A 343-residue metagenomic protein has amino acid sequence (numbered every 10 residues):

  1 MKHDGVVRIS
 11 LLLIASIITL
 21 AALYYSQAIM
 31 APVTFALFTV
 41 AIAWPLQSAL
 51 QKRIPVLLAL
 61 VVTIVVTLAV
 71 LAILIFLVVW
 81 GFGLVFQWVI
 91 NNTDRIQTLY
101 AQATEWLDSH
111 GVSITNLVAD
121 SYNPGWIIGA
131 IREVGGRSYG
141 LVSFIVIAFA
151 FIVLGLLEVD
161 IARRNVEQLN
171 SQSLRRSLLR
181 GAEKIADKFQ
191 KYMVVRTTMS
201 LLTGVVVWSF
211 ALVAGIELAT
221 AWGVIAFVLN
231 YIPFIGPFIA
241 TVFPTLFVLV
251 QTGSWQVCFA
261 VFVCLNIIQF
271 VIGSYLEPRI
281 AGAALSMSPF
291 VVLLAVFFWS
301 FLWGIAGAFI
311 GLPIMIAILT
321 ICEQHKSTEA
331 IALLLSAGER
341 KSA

Functional and structural regions predicted by a protein language model:
M1-W80, I152, I316-A343: Anchoring transmembrane alpha helix of integral membrane proteins
K2-T19, V78-Y100, E133-A150, S173 (+3 more regions): Hydrophobic alpha-helical transmembrane segments
H3, L23-Q27, Q47, Q51-I54 (+8 more regions): Alpha-helical membrane-interface segments at transmembrane helix boundaries
R8, G140-Q251, W255-V263: Alpha-helical transmembrane segments and their immediate interhelical loop/hinge regions in multi-pass membrane
M30, T34, L50, V205 (+4 more regions): Transmembrane helix boundary and interhelical junction motifs in multipass membrane proteins
A36-A43, V70, I152-G155, V224-Y231 (+5 more regions): Hydrophobic transmembrane alpha-helices
L46-I54, V61-V62, L74-A148, V159-L169: Juxtamembrane membrane-interface segments in integral membrane proteins
C258-A343: Hydrophobic alpha-helical transmembrane segments of membrane transport and translocation systems, primarily multi-pass
